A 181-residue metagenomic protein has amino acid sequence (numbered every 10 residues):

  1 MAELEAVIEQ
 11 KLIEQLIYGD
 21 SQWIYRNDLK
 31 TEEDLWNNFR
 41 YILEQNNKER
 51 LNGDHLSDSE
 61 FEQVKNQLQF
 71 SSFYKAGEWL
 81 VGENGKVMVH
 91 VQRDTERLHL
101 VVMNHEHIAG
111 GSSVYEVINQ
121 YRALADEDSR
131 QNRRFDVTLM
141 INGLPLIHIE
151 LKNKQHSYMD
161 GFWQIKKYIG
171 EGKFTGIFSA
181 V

Functional and structural regions predicted by a protein language model:
M1-V181: An alpha-helical interface "stripe"
